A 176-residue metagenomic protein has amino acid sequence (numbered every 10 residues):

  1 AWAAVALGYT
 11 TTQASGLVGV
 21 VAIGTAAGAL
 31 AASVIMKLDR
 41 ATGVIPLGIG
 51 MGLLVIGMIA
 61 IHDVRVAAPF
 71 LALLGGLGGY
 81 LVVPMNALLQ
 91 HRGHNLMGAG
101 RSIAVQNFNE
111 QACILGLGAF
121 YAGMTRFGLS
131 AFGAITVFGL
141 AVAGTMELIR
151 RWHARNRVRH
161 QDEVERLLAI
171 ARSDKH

Functional and structural regions predicted by a protein language model:
A1-Q13: Short amphipathic helix-loop junctions that connect adjacent transmembrane helices in Major Facilitator Superfamily/SLC
T10-Q13, T42, A119-A143: A membrane-interface helix-boundary motif in multi-pass transporters
T11-G19, G100, A104, I135: Small-residue hotspots at the loop-to-helix junctions and early N-terminal turns of transmembrane alpha-helices
G16-T25, Q106, E110, A141: Transmembrane alpha-helical segments of major facilitator superfamily
A27-A41, T125: Helix-to-loop junctions at the C-terminal end of transmembrane segments in multipass secondary transporters
A29, F70-Y121: Substrate-agnostic recognition of the 12-TM MFS/MFS-like secondary transporter fold
I49-D63: C-terminal ends and interior cores of transmembrane alpha-helices in multi-pass membrane transporters/permeases
M58-I59, V137-R172: Multi-pass alpha-helical transporter architecture, strongest for 12-TM Major Facilitator/SLC carriers used
